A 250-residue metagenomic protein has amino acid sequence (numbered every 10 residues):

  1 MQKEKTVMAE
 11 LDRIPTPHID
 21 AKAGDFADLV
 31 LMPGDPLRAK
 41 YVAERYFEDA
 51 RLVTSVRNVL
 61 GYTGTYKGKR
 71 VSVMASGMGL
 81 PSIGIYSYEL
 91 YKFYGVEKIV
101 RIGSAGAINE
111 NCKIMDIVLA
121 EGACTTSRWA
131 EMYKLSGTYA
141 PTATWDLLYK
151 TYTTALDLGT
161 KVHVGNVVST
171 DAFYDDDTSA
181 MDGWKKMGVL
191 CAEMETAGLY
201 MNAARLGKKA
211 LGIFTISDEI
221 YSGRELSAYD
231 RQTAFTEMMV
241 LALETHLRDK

Functional and structural regions predicted by a protein language model:
Q2-P141, W145-D146: Metabolite-binding pocket within alpha/beta catalytic cores that recognizes anionic/polar moieties
P36, G106, V168-F173, G198 (+2 more regions): Glycine-rich beta-alpha junction loops
E48-S55, G159-N166, D249-K250: Flexible, glycine/charged-enriched surface loops at secondary-structure junctions
T138-M187: Active-site rim beta-loop-alpha module in soluble metabolic enzymes
K150-L158, N202, L241-D249: Generic non-transmembrane alpha-helical segments
A197-R231: Zn-dependent metallopeptidase/amidohydrolase metal-coordination segment
I220-K250: His/Asp/Glu-rich mid-to-C-terminal helical/loop segments that flank catalytic regions of hydrolases
